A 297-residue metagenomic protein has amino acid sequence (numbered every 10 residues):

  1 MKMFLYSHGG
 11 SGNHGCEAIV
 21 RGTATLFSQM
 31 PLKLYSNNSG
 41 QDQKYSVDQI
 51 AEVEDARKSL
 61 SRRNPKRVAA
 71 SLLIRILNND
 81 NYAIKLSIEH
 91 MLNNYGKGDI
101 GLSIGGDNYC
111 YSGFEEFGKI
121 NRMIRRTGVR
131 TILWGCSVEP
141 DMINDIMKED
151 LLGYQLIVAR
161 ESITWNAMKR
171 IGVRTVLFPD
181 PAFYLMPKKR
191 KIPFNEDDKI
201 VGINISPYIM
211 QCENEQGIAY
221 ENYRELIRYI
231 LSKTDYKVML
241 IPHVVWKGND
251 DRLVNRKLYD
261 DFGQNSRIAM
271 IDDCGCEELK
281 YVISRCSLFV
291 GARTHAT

Functional and structural regions predicted by a protein language model:
M1-T297: Active-site anion-handling motifs in enzyme catalytic cores
